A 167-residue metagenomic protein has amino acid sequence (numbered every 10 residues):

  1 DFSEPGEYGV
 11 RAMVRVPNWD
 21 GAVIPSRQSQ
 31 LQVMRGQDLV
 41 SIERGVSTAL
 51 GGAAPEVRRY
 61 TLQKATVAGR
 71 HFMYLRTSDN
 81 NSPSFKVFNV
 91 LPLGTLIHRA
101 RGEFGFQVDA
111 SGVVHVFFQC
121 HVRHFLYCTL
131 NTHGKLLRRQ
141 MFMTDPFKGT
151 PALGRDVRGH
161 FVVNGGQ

Functional and structural regions predicted by a protein language model:
D1-G9: Short glycine/proline/serine/threonine-rich loop/turn segments at secondary-structure transition edges
F2-S3, V16-Q28: Beta-sandwich strand segments
R11-M13: Extracellular recognition modules
P25-V57: Low-complexity, Pro/Ser/Thr- and charge-rich linker/hinge segments at domain boundaries
S41-A54, T95-Q107, R139-R158: Repeated scaffold domains used in trafficking and secretory/extracellular systems, primarily beta-propellers
G45-L91: Terminal domain-start segments
R58, G112-V116, R158-V162: Entry beta-strands of beta-propeller and related beta-repeat scaffolds
V67-K86, Q119-L137, N164-Q167: Structural motif
